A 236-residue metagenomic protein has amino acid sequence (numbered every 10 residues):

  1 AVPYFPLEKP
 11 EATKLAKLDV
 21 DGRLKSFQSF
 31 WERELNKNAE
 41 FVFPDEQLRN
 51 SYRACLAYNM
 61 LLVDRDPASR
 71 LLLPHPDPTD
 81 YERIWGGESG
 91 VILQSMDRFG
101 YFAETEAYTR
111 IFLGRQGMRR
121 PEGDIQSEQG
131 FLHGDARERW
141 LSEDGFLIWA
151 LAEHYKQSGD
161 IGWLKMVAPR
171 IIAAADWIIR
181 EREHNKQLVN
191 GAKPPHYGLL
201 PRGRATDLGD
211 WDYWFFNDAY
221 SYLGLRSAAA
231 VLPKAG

Functional and structural regions predicted by a protein language model:
A1-R49: Terminal accessory carbohydrate-recognition/targeting modules of carbohydrate-active enzymes
A1-V20, D77-Y81, D124-F146, I179-G236: The feature captures the catalytic groove of carbohydrate-active enzymes
E11, S158-A168, K186-V189: Short secondary-structure capping/junction motifs at helix and strand boundaries
F30-M166, A173, R202-A205, Y213: Substrate-binding groove/exosite segments of carbohydrate-active enzymes
A54-L61, I111, R170-H184, Y220 (+1 more regions): Alpha-helical scaffold segments in carbohydrate-active enzymes
L62, F99, R119, H154 (+4 more regions): Generic hydrophobic alpha-helical segments
